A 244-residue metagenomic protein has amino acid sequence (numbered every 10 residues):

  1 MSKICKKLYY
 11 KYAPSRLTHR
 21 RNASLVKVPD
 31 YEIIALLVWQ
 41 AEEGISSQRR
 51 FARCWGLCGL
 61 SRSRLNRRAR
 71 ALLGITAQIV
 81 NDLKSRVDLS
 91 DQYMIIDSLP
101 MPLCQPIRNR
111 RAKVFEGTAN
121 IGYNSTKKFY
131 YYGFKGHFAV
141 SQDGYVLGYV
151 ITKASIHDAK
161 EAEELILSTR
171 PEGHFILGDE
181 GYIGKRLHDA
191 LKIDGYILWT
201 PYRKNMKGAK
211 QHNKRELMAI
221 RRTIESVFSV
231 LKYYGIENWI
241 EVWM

Functional and structural regions predicted by a protein language model:
M1-M244: Short alpha-helical elements
